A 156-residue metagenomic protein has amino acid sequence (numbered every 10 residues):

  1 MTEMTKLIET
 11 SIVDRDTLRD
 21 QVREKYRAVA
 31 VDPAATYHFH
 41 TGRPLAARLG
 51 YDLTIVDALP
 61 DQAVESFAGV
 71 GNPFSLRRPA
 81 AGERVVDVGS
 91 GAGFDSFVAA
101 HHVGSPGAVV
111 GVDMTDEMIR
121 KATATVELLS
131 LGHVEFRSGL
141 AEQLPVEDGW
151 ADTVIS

Functional and structural regions predicted by a protein language model:
T2-L49: N-terminal auxiliary segments of SAM/dcSAM-dependent transferases
F39-R84, D95-H102: Conserved alpha-helix/loop element of class I SAM-dependent methyltransferases that forms part of the SAM/SAH-binding
A81, E142-V154: A short acidic, Gly/Pro-enriched loop at the edge of an enzyme's catalytic core that lines a small-molecule cofactor
G82-G91, V110: Conserved class I S-adenosyl-L-methionine
S105-G107: Short glycine-dipeptide loop
T115-E117: Conserved SAM/SAH-binding beta-strand->alpha-helix loop
A122-T123: Conserved SAM-binding loop
L129-Q143: Conserved SAM-binding strand-loop segment of SAM-dependent methyltransferases
